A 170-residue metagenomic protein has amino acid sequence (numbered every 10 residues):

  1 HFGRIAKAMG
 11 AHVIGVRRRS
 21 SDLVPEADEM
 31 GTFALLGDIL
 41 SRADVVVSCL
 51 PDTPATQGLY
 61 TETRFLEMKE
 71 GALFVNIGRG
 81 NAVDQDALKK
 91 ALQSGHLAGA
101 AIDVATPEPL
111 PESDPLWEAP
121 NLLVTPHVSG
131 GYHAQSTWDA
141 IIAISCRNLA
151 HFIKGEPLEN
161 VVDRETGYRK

Functional and structural regions predicted by a protein language model:
F2, A6, M68: Aromatic pocket-lining residues of Rossmann-like dinucleotide-binding sites
G3, A11-H12: Residues at the starts of beta-strands that form the adenosine-phosphate
M9, P25-E26, E118-P120: Short, structured coil segments at secondary-structure junctions
V16: The conserved SAM/SAH-binding core of class I Rossmann-like methyltransferase domains, concentrating on the hydrophobic
R19-P115: Rossmann-like adenosine-cofactor binding region
G71, I77-K170: Rossmann-like dinucleotide-binding domain for NAD(H)/NADP(H)
